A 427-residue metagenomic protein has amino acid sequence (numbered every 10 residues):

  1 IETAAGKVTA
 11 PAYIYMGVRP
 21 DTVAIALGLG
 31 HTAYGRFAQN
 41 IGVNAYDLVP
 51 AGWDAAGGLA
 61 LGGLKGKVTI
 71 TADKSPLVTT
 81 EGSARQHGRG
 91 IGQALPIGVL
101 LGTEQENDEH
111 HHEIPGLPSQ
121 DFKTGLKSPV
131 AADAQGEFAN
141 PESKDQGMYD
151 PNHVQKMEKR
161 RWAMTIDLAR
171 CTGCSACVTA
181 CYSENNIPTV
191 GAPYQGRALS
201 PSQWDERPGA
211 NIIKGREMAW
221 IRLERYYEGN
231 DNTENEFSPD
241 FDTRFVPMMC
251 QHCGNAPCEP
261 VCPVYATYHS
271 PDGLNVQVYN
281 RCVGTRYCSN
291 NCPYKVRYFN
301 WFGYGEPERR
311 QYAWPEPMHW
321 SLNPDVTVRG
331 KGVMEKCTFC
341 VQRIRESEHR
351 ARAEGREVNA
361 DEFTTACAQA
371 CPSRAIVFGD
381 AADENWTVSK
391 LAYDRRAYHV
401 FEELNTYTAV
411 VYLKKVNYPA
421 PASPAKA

Functional and structural regions predicted by a protein language model:
I1-A163, A169, A180-S183, A192: Long, contiguous, secondary-structure-rich segments that constitute the structural scaffold of globular domains
I1-G57, G284-V296, C367-V377, A381 (+1 more regions): C-terminal, active-site-flanking charged/polar segments
K7-T9, V18-D21, H31-A33, T172-G173 (+13 more regions): Flexible loop/turn segments at secondary-structure boundaries
G147-G173, T233-P257, P263-Y287, V296-A366: Ferredoxin-like iron-sulfur electron-transfer modules
C174-E236, V283-W301: Carboxylate/His-rich catalytic cores and anion/metal-binding grooves
L199-R225, R281-N291, Y312-D325, V358-A375 (+1 more regions): Short microdomains enriched in Cys/His and/or Lys/Arg
G332-A427: Long, compositionally biased charged/polar accessory segments in the mid-to-C-terminal portions of proteins
